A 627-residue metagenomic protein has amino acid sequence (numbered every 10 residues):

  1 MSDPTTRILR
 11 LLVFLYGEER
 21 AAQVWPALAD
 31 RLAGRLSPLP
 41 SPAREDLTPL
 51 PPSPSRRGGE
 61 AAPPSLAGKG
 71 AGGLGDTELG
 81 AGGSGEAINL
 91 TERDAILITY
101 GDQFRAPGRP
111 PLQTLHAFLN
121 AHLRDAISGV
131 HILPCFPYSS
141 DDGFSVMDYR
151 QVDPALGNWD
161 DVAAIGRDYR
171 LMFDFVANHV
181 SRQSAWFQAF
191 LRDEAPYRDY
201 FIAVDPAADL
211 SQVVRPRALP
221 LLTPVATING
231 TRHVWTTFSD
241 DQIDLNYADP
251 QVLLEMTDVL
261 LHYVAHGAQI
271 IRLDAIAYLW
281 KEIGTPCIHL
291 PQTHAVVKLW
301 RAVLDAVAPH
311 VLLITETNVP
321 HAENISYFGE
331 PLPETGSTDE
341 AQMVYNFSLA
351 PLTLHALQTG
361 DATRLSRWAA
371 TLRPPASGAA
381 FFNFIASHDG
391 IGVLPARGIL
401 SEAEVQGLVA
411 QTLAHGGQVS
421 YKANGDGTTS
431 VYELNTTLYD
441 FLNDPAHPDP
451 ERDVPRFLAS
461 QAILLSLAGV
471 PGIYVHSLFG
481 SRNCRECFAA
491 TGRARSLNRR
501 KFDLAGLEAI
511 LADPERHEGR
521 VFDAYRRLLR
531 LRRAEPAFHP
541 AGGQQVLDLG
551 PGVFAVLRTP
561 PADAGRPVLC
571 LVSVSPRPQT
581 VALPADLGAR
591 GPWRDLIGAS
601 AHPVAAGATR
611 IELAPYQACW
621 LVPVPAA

Functional and structural regions predicted by a protein language model:
S2-P40, G83-P592, L596-A627: Active-site and adjacent substrate-binding regions of carbohydrate-active enzymes
L39-P42, L50-P51, P63-L66, L74 (+1 more regions): Intrinsically disordered, low-complexity proline-rich tandem-repeat tracts
R44-E45, R56-G59, G68-G72, L79-G82: Glycine-biased, low-complexity coil/linker segments
E45-L50, G59-E60, V130, L467 (+1 more regions): Generic N-terminal simple sequence motifs
P49-S55, P63-L66, P134, A468-P471 (+1 more regions): Proline-centered helix-kink/hinge sites
G59, P64, G68, D76-E78 (+3 more regions): Low-complexity, intrinsically disordered short peptide segments enriched in small/polar/basic residues
A62-S65, L74-L79, L478, R482 (+1 more regions): Residues at secondary-structure transition points
